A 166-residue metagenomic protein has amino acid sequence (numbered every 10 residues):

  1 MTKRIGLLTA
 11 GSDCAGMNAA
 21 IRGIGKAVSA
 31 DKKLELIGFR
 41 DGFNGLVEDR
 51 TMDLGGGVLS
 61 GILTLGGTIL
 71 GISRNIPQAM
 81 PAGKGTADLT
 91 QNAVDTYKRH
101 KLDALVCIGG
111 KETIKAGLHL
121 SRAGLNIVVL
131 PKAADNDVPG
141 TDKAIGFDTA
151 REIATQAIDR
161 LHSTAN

Functional and structural regions predicted by a protein language model:
M1, G6, S29-D31, S60-T64 (+3 more regions): Solvent-exposed alpha-helices and their adjacent loops that cap or buttress functional pockets in soluble metabolic
M1-R50: N-terminal phosphate-binding or glycine-rich loops at protein starts, especially the Walker A/P-loop of NTPases
K3-L7, L34-G38, G67-I69, D103-V106 (+1 more regions): Structural motif
A10-D13, F39-N44, R74-N75, G110-T113 (+2 more regions): Short, ordered loop/turn segments at secondary-structure junctions
M17, E48, A116-L118, P139: Short glycine-/acidic-enriched loop or helix-start segments at secondary-structure transitions that form or flank
A20-I24, G110-L125: Short Gly/Thr/Asp-enriched flexible loops that form oxyanion-binding sites at enzyme active sites
K33, I37, L120-A144, R151: Short, acidic/small-residue loops that bind anionic groups at enzyme active sites
L46-C107, E112, I145-D159, S163: Glycine-rich oxoanion-binding loops at beta->alpha junctions
